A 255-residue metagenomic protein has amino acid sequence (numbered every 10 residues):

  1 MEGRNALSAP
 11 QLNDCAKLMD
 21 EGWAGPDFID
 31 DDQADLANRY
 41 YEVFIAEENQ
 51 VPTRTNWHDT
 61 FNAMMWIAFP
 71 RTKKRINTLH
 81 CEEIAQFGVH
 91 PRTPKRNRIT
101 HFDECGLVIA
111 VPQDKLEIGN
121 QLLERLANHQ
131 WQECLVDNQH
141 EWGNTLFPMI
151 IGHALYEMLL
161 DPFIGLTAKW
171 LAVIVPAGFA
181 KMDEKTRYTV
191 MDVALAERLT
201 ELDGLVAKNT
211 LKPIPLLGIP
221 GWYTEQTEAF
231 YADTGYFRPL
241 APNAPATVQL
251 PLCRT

Functional and structural regions predicted by a protein language model:
M1-G25: N-terminal ordered "arm"
A9, A37-N38, H58, K95 (+1 more regions): Alpha-helix initiation and N-capping motif
L12-D20, M65-A68, L195-D203: Hydrophobic, Leu/Ile/Phe/Ala-enriched alpha-helical segments that form helix-helix packing faces
M19-F69: Long, hydrophobic/aromatic-enriched structural stretches that serve as scaffold segments
M65-K73, A127, W131: Hydrophobic/aromatic-lined pockets within catalytic cores
K74-F87: Short, glycine/acidic-rich hinge or "gate" loops at secondary-structure transitions that mediate conformational
A85-T255: A contiguous, surface-oriented mixed alpha/beta subdomain in the mid-to-C-terminal portion of proteins that forms
